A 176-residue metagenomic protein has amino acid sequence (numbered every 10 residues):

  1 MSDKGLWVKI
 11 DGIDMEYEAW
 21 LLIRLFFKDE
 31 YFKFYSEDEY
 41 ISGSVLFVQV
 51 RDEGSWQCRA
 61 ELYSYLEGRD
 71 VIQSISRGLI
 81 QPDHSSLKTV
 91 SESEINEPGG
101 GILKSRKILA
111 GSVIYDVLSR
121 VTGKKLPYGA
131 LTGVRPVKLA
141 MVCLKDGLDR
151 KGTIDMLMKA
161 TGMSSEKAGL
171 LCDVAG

Functional and structural regions predicted by a protein language model:
S2, I23-L25, D29-G101, K107-A110: Short, well-ordered secondary-structure micro-motifs within conserved domains or adaptor modules
S2-Y31, S164-E166: Short, charged N-terminal beta->alpha structural module
I13, Y17, R106, K124-V134 (+1 more regions): Structural motif
G99-K125: Accessory, often N-terminal, substrate/partner-engagement and coupling regions that sit outside the core NTP/cofactor
L109, A130-P136, G147-K151: Short acidic alpha-helix initiation/capping motifs at coil-to-helix transition points, especially at protein N-termini
L118, T122-K125, R150, I154-G176: N-terminal [4Fe-4S]-dependent radical SAM core
